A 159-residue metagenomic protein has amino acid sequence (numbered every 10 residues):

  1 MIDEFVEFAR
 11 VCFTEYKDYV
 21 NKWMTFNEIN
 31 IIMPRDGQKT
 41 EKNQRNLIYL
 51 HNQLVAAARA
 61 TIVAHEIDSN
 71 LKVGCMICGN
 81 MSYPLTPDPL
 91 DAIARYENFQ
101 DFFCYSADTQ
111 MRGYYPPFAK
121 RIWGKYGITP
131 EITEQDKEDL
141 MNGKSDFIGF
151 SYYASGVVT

Functional and structural regions predicted by a protein language model:
M1-T159: Active-site region of glycoside hydrolase catalytic domains
